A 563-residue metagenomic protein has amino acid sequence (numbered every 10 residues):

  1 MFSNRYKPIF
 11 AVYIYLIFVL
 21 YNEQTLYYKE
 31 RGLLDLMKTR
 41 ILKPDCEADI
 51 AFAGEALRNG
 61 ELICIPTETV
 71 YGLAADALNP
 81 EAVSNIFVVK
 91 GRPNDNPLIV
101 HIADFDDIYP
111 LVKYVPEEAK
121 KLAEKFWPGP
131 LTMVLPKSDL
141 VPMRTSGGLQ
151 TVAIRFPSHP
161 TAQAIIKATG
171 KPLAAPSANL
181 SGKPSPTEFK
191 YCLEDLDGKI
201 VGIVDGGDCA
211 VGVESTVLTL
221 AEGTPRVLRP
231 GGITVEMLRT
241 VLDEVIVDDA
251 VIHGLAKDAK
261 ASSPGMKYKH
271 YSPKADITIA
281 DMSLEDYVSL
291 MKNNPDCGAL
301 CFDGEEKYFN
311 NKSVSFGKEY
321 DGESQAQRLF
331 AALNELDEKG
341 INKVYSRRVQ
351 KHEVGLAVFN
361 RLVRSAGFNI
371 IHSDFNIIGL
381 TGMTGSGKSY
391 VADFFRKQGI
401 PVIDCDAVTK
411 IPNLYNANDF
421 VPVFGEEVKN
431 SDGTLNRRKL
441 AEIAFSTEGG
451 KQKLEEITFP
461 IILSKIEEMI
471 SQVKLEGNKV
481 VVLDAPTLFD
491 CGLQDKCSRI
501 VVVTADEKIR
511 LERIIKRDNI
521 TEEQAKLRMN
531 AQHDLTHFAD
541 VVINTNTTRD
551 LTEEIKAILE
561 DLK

Functional and structural regions predicted by a protein language model:
L34-S373: Active-site-adjacent structural elements in enzyme catalytic cores
R328, I466, D495-K496, K516-L562: Small-molecule kinase domains that catalyze NTP-dependent phosphoryl transfer to phosphate-bearing small molecules
L380: Hydrophobic anchor at the beta1->P-loop junction of P-loop NTPases
M383: P-loop (Walker A) phosphate-binding loop of NTP-binding proteins
S386: ATP-binding Walker
S389: Walker A/P-loop
A407-N478: ATP-dependent small-molecule kinase phosphotransfer cores that center on conserved nucleotide phosphate-binding segments
E467-L475, V480-K516: ATP-dependent NMP and nucleoside kinases share a basic, alpha-helical "lid"
